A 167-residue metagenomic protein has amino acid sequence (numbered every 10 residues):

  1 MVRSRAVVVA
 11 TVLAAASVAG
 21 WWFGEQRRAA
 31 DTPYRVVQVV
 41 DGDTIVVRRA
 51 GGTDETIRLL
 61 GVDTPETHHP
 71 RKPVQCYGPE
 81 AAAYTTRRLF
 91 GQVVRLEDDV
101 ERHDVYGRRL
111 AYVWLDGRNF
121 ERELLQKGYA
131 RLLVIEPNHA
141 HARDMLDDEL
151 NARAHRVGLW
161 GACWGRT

Functional and structural regions predicted by a protein language model:
M1-T167: Small beta-barrel nucleic-acid-binding modules, primarily SNase/OB-fold domains and secondarily Tudor-like barrels
